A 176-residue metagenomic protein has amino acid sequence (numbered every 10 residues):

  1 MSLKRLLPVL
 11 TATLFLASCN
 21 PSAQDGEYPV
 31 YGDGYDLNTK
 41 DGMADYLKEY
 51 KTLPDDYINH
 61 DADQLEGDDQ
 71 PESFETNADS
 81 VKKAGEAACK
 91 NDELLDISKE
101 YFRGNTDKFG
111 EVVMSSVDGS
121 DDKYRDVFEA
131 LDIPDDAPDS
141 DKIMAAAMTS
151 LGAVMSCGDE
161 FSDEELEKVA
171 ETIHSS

Functional and structural regions predicted by a protein language model:
M1-L7: Bacterial N-terminal signal peptides that target proteins for export
P8-A12: Hydrophobic helical h-region of N-terminal Sec-dependent signal peptides in bacterial secretory/periplasmic proteins
F15-S18: C-terminal motif of bacterial Sec signal peptides marking the signal peptidase cleavage site
N20-S22: Bacterial signal peptide processing site
Y28-Y50: Post-signal peptide N-terminal segment of mature Sec-exported envelope proteins
I58-S73, E93-L95, I133-D139: Charged, low-complexity interaction regions
T76-N77: Short, surface-exposed binding/anchoring microloops in extracellular/periplasmic proteins
V81-S176: Extracytosolic low-complexity repeat regions of secreted or lipid-anchored proteins
